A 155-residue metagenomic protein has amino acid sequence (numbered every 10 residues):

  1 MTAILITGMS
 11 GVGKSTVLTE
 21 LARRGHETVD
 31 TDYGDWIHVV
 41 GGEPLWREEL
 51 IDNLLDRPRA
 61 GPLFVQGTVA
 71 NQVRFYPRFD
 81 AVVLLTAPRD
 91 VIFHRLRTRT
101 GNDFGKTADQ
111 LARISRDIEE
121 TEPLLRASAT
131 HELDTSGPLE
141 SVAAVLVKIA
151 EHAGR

Functional and structural regions predicted by a protein language model:
G8, G13: Conserved glycine(s) of the Walker
S15-G61: Conserved substrate/cofactor phosphate-moiety recognition/catalytic segment in nucleotide-dependent phosphotransferases
G25, A60-G61, F79-D80, S128-A129: Short, well-ordered alpha-helix to beta-strand connector turns
P62-G67: Structural recognition of the conserved hydrophobic beta-strand(s) that form the central parallel beta-sheet of P-loop
Q72-R78, L124-A127: Short loop/helix-cap segments at secondary-structure boundaries that form the rim of catalytic
A81-L124, H131, V147, E151-R155: A glycine- and Lys/Arg-enriched "phosphate-lid" helix/loop adjacent to the NTP-binding pocket of small-molecule kinases
A127-V142: Phosphate-binding beta-loop-alpha motif at adenosine-nucleotide cofactor sites
